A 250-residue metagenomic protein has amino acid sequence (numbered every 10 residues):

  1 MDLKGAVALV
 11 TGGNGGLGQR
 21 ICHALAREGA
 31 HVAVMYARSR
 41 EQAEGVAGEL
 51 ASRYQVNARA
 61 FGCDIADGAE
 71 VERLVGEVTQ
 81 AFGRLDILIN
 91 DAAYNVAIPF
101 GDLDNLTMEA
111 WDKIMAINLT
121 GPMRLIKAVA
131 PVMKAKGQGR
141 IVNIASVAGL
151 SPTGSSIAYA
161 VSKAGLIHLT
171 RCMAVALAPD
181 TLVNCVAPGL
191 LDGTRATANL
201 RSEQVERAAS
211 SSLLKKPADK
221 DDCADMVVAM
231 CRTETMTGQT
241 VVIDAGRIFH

Functional and structural regions predicted by a protein language model:
D2, Q138, A178, D219-I243 (+1 more regions): C-terminal substrate-recognition "lid" of short-chain dehydrogenase/reductases
V7, N14-G15: Conserved glycine-rich cofactor-binding loop
R40-E41, F61-L74, M108, D221: The beta1-alpha1 cofactor-binding region of Rossmann-like NAD(H)/NADP(H)-dependent oxidoreductases
P99-L103, T107-D112, I141, T197 (+1 more regions): Substrate-binding pocket helix/loop in short-chain dehydrogenase/reductase
I126, S162, T170: Active-site helix of classical SDR
P131, A174-P179: Alpha-helical segment proximal to the catalytic Tyr-Lys
S146: Residue(s) in the substrate-gating loop at a strand-loop-helix junction that position the organic substrate next
